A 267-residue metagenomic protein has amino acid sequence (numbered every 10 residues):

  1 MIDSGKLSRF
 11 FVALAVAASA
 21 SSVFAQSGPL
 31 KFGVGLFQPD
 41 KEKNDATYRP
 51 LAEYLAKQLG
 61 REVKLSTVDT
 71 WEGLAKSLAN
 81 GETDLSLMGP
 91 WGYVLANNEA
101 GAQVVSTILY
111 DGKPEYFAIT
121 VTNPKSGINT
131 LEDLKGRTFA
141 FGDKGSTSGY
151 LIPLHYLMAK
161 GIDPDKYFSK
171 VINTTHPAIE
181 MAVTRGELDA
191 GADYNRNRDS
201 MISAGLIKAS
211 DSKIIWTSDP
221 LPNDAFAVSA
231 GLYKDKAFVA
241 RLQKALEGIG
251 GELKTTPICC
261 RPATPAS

Functional and structural regions predicted by a protein language model:
M1-V12: Bacterial N-terminal signal peptides that target proteins for export
S21-A25: Sec/Tat signal peptide C-region and signal peptidase I cleavage site
P29-Y48: Extracytoplasmic "Venus flytrap"
G33-F37, Y110-I119, L206-L246, T256-S267: Periplasmic-binding protein-like
E62, F141-M158, A240-S267: Ligand-binding clefts/hinges and TM-proximal coupling segments of bilobed small-molecule sensing domains
E72-S86, E99-A100, E132, H176-R196: Short helices/loops that flank or line small-molecule/ion binding pockets
A102-G112: A structural signal for short loop-to-beta-strand junctions that line the ligand-binding cleft of periplasmic/secreted
S126, R137-A237: Pocket-lining segment of extracytoplasmic ligand-binding domains
